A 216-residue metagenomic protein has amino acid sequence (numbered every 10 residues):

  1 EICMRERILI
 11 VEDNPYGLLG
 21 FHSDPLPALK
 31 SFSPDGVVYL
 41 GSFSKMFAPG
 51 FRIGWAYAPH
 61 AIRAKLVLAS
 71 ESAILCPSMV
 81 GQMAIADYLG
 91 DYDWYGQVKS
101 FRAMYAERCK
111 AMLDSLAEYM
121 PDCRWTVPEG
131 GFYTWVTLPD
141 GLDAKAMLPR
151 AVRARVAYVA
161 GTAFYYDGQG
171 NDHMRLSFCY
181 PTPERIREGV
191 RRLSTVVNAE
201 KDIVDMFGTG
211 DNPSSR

Functional and structural regions predicted by a protein language model:
E1-R216: PLP-dependent class I/II
